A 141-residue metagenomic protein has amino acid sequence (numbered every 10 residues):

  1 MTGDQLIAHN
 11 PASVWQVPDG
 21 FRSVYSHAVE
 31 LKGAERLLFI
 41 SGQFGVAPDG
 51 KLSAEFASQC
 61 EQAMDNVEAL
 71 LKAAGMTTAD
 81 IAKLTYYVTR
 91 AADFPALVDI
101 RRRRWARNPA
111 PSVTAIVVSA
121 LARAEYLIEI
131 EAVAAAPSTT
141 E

Functional and structural regions predicted by a protein language model:
M1-D65, A69-A82, V88-E141: N-terminal presequence-like segments and the immediate start of the first folded domain
